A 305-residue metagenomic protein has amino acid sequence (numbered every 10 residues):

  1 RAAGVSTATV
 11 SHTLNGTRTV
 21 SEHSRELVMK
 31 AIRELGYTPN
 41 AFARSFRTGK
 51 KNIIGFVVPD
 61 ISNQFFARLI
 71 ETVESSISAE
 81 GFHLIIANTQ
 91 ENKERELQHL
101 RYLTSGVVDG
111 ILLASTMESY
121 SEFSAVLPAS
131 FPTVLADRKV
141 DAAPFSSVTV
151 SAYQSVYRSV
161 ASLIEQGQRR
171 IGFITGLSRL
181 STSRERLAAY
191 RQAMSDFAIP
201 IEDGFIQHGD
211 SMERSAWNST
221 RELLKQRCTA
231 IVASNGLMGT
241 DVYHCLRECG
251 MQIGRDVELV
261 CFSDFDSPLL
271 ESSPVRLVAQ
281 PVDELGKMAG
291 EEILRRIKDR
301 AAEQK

Functional and structural regions predicted by a protein language model:
R1-N52: N-terminal helix-turn-helix DNA-binding module of bacterial transcription factors
N15, D60-N63, Q90-E91, M117 (+1 more regions): Short histidine/acidic/glycine/proline-rich micro-motifs that form metal- and phosphate-coordinating active-site loops
S24, F65-L69, E96, E122 (+3 more regions): Residues at alpha-helix caps and immediate loop-helix transition turns in enzyme cores, especially N- and C-cap
E34, S75-E80, T104, P128-L135 (+1 more regions): Bacterial carbohydrate/catabolite-sensing allosteric modules
Y37-Y102, G106-G110, A188-R191: Amphipathic helical "hinge" segments at domain boundaries
A43, L97-L100, F123, V160 (+1 more regions): Short hydrophobic/charged patches on amphipathic alpha-helices used for structural packing and interfaces
Q90-K93, A114-S119, L237: Short beta->alpha connector loops
E118-P128: Active-site-adjacent beta->alpha loops and helix N-cap segments on the catalytic face of soluble alpha/beta enzymes
